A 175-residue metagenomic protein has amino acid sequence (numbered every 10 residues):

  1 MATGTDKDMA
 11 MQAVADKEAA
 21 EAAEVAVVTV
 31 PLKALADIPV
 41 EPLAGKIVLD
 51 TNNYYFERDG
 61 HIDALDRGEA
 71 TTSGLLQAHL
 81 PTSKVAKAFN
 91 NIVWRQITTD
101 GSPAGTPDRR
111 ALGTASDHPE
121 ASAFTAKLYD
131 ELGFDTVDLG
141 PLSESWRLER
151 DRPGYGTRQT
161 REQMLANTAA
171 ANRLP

Functional and structural regions predicted by a protein language model:
M1-V25, T29-A34, E41-P42: Conserved N-terminal Rossmann-fold NAD(P) cofactor-binding segment
T5-M9, D66-R67, S102-T106, G154-T157: Short, hinge-like loop/turn segments at secondary-structure boundaries
A13, K84-A88, V137-P141: General beta-strand structural signal in soluble alpha/beta enzymes
E21-E24, L32-E41, Y54-A70: Rossmann-like adenosine-cofactor binding region
T29-V30, T51, A88, A115: Short, well-ordered coil/turn residues at beta-beta hairpins and beta-strand->alpha-helix junctions within
P31-A34, I92, H118-E120: Short beta->alpha connector loops
I47, N52-P103: Rossmann-fold NAD(P)-binding glycine/threonine-rich loop
P107-P175: Active-site-lining helix/loop region of Rossmann-like oxidoreductase modules
